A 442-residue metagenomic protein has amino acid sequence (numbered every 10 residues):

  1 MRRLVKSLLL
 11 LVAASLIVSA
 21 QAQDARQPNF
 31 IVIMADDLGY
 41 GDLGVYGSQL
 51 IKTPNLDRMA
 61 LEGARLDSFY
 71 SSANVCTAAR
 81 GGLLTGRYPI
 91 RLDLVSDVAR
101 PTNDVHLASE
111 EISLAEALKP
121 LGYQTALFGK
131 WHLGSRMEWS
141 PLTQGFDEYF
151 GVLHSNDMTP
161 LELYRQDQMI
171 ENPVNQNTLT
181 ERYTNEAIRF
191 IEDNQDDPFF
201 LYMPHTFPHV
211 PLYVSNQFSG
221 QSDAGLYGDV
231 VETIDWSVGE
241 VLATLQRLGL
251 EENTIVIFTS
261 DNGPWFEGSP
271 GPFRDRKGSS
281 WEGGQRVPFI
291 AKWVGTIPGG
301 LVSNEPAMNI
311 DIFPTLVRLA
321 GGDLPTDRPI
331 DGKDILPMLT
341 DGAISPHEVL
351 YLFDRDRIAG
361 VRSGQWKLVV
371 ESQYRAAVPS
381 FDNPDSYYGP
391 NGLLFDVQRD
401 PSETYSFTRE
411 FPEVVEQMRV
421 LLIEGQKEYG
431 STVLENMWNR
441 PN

Functional and structural regions predicted by a protein language model:
M1-K6: Positively charged n-region of N-terminal signal peptides that target proteins for export
S7-L16: Bacterial N-terminal signal peptides
A20-L393, P401-N442: Formylglycine-dependent sulfatase
